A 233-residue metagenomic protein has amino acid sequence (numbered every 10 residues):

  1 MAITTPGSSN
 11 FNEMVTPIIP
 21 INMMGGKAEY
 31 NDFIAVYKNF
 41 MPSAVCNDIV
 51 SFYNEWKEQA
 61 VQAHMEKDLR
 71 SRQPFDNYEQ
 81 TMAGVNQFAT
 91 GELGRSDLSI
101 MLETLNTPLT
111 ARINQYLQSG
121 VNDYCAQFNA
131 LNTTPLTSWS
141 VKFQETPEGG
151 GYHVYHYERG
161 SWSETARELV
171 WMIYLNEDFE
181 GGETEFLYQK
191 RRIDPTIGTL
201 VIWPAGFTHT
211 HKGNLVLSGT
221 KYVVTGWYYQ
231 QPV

Functional and structural regions predicted by a protein language model:
T4-L131: Non-heme Fe(II)/2-oxoglutarate
Q115, S119, L131-P147: Acidic, glycine-rich loop-and-strand cores that form catalytic or ligand-binding grooves in diverse globular domains
W139, G151-H153, R167, H209: Short beta-strand or tight-loop elements that sit immediately N-terminal to catalytic metal-binding acidic residues
F143-E148, S161-E180: Short, conserved beta-strand element in jelly-roll/cupin
Y152-G160: Histidine-centered catalytic micro-motifs
A166-R167, D178-V233: Catalytic core of Fe(II)/2-oxoglutarate
